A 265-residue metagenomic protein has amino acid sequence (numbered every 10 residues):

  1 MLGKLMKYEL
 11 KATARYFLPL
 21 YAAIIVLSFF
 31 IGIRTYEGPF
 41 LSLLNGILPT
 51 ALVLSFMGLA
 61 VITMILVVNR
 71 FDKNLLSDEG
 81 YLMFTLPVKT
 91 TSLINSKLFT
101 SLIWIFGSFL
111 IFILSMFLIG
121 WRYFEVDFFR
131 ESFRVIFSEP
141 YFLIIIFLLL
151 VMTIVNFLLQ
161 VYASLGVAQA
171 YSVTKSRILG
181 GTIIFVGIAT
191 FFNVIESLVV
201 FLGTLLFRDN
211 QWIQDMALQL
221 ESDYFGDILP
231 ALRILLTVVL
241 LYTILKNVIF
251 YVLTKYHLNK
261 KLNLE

Functional and structural regions predicted by a protein language model:
M1-E79, T90-E265: Hydrophobic alpha-helical transmembrane segments of membrane proteins
T85-K89: Short helix-to-coil transition segments within interhelical loops that connect adjacent transmembrane helices
